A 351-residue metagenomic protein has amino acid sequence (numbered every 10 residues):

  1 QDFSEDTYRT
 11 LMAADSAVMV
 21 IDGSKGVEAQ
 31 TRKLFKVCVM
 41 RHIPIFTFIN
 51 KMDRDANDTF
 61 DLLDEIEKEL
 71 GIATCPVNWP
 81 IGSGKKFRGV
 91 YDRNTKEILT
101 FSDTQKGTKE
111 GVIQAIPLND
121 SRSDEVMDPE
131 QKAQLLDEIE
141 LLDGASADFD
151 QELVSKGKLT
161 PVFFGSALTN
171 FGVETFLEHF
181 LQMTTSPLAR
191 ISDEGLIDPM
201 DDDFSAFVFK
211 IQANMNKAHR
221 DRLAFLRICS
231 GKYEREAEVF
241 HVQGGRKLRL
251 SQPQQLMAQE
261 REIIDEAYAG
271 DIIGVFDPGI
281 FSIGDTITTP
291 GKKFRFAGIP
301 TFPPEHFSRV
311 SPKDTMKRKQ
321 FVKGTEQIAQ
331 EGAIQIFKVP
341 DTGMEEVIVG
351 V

Functional and structural regions predicted by a protein language model:
Q1-V351: Structural and coupling elements of P-loop NTPases
